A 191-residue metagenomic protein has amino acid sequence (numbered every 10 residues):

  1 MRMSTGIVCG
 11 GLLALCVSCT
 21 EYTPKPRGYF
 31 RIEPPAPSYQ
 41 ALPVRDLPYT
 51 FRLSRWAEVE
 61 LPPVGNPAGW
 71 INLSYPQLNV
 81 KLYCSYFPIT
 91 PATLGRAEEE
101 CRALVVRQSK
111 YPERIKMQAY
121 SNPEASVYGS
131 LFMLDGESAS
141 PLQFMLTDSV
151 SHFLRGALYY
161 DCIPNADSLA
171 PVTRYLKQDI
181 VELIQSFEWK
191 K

Functional and structural regions predicted by a protein language model:
M1-V8: Bacterial N-terminal signal peptides that target proteins for export
L15-S18: C-terminal motif of bacterial Sec signal peptides marking the signal peptidase cleavage site
T20-T23: Bacterial signal peptide processing site
R27-P48: Post-signal peptide N-terminal segment of mature Sec-exported envelope proteins
L47-R102: Secretory pathway targeting signatures of secreted, lumenal, and periplasmic proteins
A57, A157-K191: Surface-exposed amphipathic alpha-helical segments
E99-R155: Signature of long, low-cysteine stretches enriched in small and polar/charged residues
